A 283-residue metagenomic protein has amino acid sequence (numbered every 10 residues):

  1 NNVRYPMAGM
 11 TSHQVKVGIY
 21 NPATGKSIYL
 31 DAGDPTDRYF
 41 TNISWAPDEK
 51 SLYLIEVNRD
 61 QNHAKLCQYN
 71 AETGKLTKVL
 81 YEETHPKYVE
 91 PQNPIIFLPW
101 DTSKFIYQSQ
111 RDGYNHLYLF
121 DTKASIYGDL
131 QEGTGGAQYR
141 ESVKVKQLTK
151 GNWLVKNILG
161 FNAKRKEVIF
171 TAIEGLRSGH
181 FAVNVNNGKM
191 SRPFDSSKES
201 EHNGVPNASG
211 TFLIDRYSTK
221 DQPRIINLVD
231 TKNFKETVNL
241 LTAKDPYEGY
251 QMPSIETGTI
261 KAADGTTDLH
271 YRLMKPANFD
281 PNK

Functional and structural regions predicted by a protein language model:
N1-R4, A8-N282: Peripheral, non-catalytic segments that deliver or gate enzyme domains
